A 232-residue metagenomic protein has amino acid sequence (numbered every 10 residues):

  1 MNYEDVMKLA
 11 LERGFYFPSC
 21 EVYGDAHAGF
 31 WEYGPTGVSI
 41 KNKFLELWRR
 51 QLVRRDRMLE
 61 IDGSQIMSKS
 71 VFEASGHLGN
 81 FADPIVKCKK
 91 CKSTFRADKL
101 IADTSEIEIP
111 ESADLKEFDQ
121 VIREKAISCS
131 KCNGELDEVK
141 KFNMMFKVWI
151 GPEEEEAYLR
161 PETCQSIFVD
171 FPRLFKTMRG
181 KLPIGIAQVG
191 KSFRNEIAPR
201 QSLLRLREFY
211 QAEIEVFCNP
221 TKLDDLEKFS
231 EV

Functional and structural regions predicted by a protein language model:
N2-V232: TRNA-recognition modules of translation machinery and tRNA-sensing kinases, especially anticodon-binding
